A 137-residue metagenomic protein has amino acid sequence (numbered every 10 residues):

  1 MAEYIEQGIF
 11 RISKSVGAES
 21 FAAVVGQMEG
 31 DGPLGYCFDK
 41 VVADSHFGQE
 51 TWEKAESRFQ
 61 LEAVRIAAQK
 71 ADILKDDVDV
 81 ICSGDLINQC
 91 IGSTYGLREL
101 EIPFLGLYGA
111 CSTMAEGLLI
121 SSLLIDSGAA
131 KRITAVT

Functional and structural regions predicted by a protein language model:
M1-L105: Conserved "HGTGT" condensation-loop signature of ketosynthase/thiolase-family condensing enzymes that catalyze
D79-V80, R132-T137: A short, small-residue-rich loop immediately preceding and capping a beta-strand
G84-Q89, C111-S112, T137: Acidic, glycine-rich active-site loops and adjacent beta-strand->loop/helix elements that engage anionic groups
Y108-I133: Active-site-proximal alpha-helical scaffold in enzymes
